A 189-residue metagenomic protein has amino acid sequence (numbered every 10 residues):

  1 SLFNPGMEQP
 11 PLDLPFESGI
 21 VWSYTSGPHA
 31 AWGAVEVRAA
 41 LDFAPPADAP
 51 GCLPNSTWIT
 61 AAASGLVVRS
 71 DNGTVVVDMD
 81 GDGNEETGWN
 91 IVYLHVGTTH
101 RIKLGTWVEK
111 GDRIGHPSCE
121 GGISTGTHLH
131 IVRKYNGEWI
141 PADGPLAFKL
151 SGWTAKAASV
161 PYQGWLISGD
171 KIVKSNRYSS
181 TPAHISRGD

Functional and structural regions predicted by a protein language model:
S1-L12, L53, T106-E109, V132-D189: Acidic, glycine-rich catalytic/binding loops that coordinate metals and/or anionic ligands
N4-G6, W22-A61: Short glycine/threonine/proline-enriched tight-turn/helix- or strand-capping micro-motif at secondary-structure
Q9-P11, E17-G19, E36-A40, A62 (+3 more regions): Extracytoplasmic
Y24, H130-I131: Hydrophobic alpha-helical packing residues
Y24, I59-A61, G65-V67, G105-P117: A structural signal for short beta-strand/turn segments enriched in small hydrophobics and glycine
G33, A44-A49, H100, D112 (+2 more regions): Catalytic cores of extracellular degradative/oxidative enzymes
P54-L104, G126-H128: Zn2+-dependent peptidoglycan hydrolase active-site motif and core
P117-L129: Active-site loop architecture of trypsin-fold serine endopeptidases
